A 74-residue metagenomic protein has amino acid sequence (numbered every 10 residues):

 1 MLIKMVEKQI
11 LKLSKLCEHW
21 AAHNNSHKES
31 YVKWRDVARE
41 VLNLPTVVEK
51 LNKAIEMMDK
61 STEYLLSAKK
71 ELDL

Functional and structural regions predicted by a protein language model:
L2-R35: N-terminal acidic leader/helix
K33-L74: Short, charge-rich amphipathic interface segments used for partner binding and complex assembly
